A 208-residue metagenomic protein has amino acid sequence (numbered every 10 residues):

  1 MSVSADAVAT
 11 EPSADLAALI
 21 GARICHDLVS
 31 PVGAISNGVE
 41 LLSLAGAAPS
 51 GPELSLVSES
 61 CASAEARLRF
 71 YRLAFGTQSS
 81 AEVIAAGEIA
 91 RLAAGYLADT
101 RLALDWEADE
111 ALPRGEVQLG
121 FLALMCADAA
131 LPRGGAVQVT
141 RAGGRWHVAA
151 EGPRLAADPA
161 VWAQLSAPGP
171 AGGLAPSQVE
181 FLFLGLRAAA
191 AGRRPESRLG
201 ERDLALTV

Functional and structural regions predicted by a protein language model:
M1-T10: Cytosolic coiled-coil signaling helices that couple upstream sensory modules
A9-L19, T100-M125, P132, G169-G173: Conserved short strand/loop->alpha-helix "switch" segment adjacent to the catalytic nucleotide/phosphoryl-transfer site
A18-A45, R114-R141, E180-A190: Conserved ATP-binding N-box helix of the HATPase_c
R23, L28-P31, I35, L54-C61 (+2 more regions): Structured catalytic cores of enzymes that bind and process phosphorylated ligands/cofactors
S50-A103: Conserved DHp (HisKA) dimerization/phosphotransfer helix of two-component histidine kinases, i.e., the long coiled-coil
G144-F181, V208: Glycine-rich/acidic phosphate-handling loop/turn and adjacent ATP-lid/helix of nucleotide-binding kinase/ATPase domains
G192-L199: Glycine-rich ATP-binding loops of the HATPase_c
G200-L206: Glycine-rich nucleotide-binding loop
